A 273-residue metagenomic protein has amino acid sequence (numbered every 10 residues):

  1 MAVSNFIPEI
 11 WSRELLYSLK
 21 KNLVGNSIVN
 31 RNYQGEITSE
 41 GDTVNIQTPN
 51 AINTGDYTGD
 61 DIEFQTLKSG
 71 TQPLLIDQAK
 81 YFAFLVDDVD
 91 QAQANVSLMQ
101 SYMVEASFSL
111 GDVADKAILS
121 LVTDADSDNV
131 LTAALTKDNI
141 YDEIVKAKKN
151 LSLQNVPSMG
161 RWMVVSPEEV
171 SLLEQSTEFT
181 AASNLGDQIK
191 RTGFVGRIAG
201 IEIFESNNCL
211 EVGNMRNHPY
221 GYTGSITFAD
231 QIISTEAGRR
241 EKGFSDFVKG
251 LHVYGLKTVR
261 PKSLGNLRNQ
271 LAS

Functional and structural regions predicted by a protein language model:
A2-T54, S69-I76, A83, Q93 (+2 more regions): Sequence/fold signature of self-assembling virion shell proteins
G41, Y81, S158-G160: Short coil/turn connectors at secondary-structure junctions
G59-D61, N155, G200-E202: Glycine-centered small-residue hotspots that permit tight backbone geometry or close packing
D60-G70: Active-site-surrounding "flap" and adjacent substrate/cofactor-binding loops of secreted or lumenal enzymes, prototyped
Q78, V165-P167, H252: Short, structured patches in soluble enzyme cores that scaffold and shape functional sites
F84-D88: A basic- and aromatic-enriched beta-loop-alpha substructure that forms the phosphate/nucleotide- and DNA/RNA-contacting
V89-Q154, N266-S273: Alpha-helical scaffold segments that mediate packing/assembly in large oligomeric complexes
D126-G193: Extended, solvent-exposed, turn-rich assembly/linker loops in the middle of proteins
